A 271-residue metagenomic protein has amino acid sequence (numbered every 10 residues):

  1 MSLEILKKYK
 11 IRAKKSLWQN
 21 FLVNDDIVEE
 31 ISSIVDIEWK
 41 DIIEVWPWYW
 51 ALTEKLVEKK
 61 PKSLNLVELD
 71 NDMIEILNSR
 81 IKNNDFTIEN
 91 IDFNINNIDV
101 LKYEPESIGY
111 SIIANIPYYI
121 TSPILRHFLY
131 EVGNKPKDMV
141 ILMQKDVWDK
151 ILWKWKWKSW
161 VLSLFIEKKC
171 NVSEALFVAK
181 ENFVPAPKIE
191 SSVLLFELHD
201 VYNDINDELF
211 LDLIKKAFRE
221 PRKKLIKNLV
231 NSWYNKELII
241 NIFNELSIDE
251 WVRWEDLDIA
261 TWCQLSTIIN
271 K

Functional and structural regions predicted by a protein language model:
M1-D212, K216, N244, E255 (+1 more regions): Catalytic cores of RNA-modifying enzymes
L198, K216-K271: C-terminal lobe and adjacent flexible extensions of AdoMet/dcAdoMet transferase-like proteins
